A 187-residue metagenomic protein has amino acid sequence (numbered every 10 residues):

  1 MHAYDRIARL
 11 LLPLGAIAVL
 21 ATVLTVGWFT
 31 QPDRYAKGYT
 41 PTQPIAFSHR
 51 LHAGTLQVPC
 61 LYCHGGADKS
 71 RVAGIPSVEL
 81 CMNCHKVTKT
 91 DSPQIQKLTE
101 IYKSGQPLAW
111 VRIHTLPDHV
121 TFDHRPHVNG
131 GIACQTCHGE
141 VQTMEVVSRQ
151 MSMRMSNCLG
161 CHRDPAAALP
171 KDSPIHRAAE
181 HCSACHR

Functional and structural regions predicted by a protein language model:
M1-D5: N-terminal Lys/Arg-rich, disordered targeting/topogenic segments
L10-G27: Hydrophobic membrane-insertion alpha-helices, especially the h-region of bacterial N-terminal signal peptides
L20-A21, Q31-P32, G105-Q106: Short hydrophobic/aromatic-rich motifs at helix boundaries and adjacent loops
L24-P41: Aromatic-capped interface at the extracytoplasmic side of an N-terminal signal-anchor transmembrane helix
G38-Q96, V120-R187: Sequence context surrounding c-type heme c attachment/ligation sites in exported
T99-E100: Amphipathic alpha-helical "stem/stalk" segments
K103-H124, V128: Alpha-helix-centered segments that form part of catalytic cores
